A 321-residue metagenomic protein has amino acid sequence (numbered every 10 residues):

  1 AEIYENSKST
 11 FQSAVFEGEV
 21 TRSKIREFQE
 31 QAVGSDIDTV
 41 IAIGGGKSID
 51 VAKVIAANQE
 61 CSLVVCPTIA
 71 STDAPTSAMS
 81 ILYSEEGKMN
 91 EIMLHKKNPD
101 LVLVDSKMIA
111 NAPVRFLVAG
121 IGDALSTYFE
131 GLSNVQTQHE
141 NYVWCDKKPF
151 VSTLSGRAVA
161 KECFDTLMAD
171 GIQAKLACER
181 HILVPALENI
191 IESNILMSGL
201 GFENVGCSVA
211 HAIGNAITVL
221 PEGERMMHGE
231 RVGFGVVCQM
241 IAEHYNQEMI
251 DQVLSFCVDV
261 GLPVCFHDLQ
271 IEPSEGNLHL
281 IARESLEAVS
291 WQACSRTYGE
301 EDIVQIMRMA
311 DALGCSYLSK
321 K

Functional and structural regions predicted by a protein language model:
A1-T39, F266: ATP/NTP phosphate-donor binding region
T21-I25, G45-I49, A169-N189, Q270-S274: A short, flexible low-complexity segment enriched in Lys/Arg and Gly/Pro that occurs in N-terminal basic tails
A32-I69: A short, small-residue-rich loop immediately preceding and capping a beta-strand
D38-I41, S62-V64, D100-V102, E188 (+2 more regions): Structural motif
A57-S155: A glycine/threonine-rich phosphate-anchoring loop and its flanking beta-alpha core in nucleotide/phosphate-binding
W144-D259: Active-site segments that bind and position negatively charged phosphate/pyrophosphate groups
Y245-K321: C-terminal charged capping/lid subdomain of soluble metabolic enzymes
